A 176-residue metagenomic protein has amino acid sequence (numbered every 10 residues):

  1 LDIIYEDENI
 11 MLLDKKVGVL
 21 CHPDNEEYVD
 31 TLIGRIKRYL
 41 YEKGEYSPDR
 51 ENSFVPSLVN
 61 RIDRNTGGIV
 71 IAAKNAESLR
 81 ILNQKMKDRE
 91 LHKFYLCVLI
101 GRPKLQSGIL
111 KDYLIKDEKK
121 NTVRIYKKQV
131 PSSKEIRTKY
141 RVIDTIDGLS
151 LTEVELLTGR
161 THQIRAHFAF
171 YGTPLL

Functional and structural regions predicted by a protein language model:
L1-K120, P131-K134, T145: RNA pseudouridine synthases
A76, L157-T158: Loop/turn elements at beta-strand to alpha-helix junctions within RNA-recognition modules
L82, T161-F168: Short beta-strand segments enriched for Tyr within beta-sheet-rich domains, predominantly fibronectin type III
I100, V154-L157: A structural micro-motif recognizing beta-strand termini and the immediately following turn/loop segments
I125: Flavin (primarily FAD) cofactor-binding/catalytic cores of flavoenzymes
P131, I143, A169-L176: Phosphate/ribose-recognition catalytic cores of enzymes acting on nucleotide-derived substrates
R141, D147-E155: Short histidine-centered loop motifs in beta-beta connectors
